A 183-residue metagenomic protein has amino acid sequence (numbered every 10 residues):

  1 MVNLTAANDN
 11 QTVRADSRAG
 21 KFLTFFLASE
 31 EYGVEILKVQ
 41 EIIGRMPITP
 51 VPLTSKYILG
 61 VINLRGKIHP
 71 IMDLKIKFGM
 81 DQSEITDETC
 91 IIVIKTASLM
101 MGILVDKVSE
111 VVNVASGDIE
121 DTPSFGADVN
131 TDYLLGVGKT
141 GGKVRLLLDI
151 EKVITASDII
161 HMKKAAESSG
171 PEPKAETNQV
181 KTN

Functional and structural regions predicted by a protein language model:
M1-N183: An acidic, low-aromatic, low-complexity terminal/linker signal
